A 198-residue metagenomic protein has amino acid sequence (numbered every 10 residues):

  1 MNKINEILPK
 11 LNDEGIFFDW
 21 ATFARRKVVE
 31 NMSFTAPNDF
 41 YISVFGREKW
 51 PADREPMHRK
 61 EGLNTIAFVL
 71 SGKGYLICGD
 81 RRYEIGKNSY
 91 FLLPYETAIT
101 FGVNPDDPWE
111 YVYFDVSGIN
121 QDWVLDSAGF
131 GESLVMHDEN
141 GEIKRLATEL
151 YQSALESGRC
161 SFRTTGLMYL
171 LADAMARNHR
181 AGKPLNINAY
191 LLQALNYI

Functional and structural regions predicted by a protein language model:
M1-Y41, S153-L155: A short, N-terminal "cap"/entry segment at the start of jelly-roll beta-barrel domains of the cupin/DSBH fold
P9-K10, F91, V103, I187: Alpha-helical interaction segments
K10-D13, S33-T35, S89-P94, Y111-G118 (+2 more regions): Short, functional N-terminal and low-complexity linear motifs
T22-R26, V124-E132, Q152, M175: Short, charged, low-complexity loops and linkers
E30, G129-D138, R180: A ubiquitous short alpha-helical element
P37-G131: N-terminal regulatory/effector-sensing and dimerization cores that precede helix-turn-helix DNA-binding domains
I119-N120, D138-Y197: An amphipathic alpha-helical interaction segment
